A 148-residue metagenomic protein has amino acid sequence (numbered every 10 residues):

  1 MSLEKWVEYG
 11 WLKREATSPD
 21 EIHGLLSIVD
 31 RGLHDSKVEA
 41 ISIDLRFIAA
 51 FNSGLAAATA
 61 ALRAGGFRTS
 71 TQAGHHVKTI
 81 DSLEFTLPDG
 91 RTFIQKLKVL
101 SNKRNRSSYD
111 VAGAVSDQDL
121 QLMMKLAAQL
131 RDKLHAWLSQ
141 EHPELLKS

Functional and structural regions predicted by a protein language model:
M1-S148: Terminal alpha-helical segments
